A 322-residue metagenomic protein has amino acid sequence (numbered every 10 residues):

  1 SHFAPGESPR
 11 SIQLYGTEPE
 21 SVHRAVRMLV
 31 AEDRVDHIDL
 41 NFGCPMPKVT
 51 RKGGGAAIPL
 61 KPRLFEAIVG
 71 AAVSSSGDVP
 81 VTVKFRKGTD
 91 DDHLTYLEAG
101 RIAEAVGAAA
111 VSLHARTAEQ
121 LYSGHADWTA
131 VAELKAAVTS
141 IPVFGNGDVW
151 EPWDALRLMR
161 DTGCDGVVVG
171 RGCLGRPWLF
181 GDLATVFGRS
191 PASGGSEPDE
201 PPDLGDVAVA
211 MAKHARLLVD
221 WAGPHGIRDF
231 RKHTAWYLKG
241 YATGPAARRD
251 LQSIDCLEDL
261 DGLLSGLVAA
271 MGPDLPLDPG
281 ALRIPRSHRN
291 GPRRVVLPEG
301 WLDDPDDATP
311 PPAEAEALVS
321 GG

Functional and structural regions predicted by a protein language model:
S1-L14: Short, structured active-site "lid" loops
G6-S8, G77-D78, T139, G223: Residue-level preference for short coil/turn positions at secondary-structure junctions
Q13-G16, H125, V149: Conserved residues at beta->alpha junctions
E18-E20, P152: The beta1-alpha1 cofactor-binding region of Rossmann-like NAD(H)/NADP(H)-dependent oxidoreductases
E20-G54, I58, P62-P142: Alpha/beta enzyme core
T95-A110, T129, E133-G145, V149-G322: Alpha/beta catalytic cores of nucleotide-metabolism and tRNA/nucleoside-modifying enzymes
